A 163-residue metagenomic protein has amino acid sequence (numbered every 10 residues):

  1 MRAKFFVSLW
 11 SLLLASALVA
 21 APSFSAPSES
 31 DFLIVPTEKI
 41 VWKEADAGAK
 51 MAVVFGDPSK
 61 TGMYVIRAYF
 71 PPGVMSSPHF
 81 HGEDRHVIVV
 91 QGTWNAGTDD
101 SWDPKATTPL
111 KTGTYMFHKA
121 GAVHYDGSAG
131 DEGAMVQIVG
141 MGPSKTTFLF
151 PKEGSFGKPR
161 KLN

Functional and structural regions predicted by a protein language model:
M1-F6: N-terminal secretory signal peptides that target proteins for export/translocation
S8-A20: Bacterial N-terminal signal peptides
P22-Y64, P151-N163: A short, N-terminal "cap"/entry segment at the start of jelly-roll beta-barrel domains of the cupin/DSBH fold
D31, K105, Y125-N163: Double-stranded beta-helix
V53, P78, V87-I88, Y115-H118 (+2 more regions): Structural recognition of the beta-strand scaffold that forms the well-ordered cores of secreted hydrolase catalytic
D57-S59, W94, D100-G121, S128: Short acidic-glycine-tyrosine-enriched beta hairpin
Y64-H81, L110, K119-G121: Conserved short histidine dyad/triad with adjacent acidic residue
P71-V74, F80-S101: Glycine- and acidic-residue-biased ligand/ion/polar-headgroup-sensing regions
